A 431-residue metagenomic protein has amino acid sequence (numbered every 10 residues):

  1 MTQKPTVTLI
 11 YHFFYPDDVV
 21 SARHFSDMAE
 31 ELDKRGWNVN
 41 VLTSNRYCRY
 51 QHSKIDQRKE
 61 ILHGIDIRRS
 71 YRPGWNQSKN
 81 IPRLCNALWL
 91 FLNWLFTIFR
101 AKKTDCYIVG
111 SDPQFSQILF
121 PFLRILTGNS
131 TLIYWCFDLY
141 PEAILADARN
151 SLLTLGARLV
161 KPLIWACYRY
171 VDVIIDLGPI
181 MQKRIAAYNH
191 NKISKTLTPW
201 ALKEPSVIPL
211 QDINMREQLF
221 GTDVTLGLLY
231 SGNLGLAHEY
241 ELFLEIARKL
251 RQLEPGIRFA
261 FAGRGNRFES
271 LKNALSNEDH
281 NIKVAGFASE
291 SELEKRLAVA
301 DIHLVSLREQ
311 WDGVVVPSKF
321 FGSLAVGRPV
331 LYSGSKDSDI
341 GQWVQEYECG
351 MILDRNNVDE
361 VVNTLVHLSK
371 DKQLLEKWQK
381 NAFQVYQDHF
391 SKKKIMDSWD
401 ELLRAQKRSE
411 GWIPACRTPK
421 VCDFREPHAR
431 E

Functional and structural regions predicted by a protein language model:
M1-H63, L250, P414-E431: N-terminal subdomain of nucleotide-sugar transferases
I55-K59, S206-G221: A short helix/loop element that forms part of the nucleotide-sugar donor recognition site in Leloir-type
F99, I118, F122-L126, T154-I174: Membrane-proximal helix-turn-helix segments that form the acceptor-binding/catalytic region of lipid-linked
I175-D176, M181-L202: Helix-loop-beta element that forms the nucleotide-linked donor phosphate-binding surface in glycosyltransferases
A201, F220-H238, L244-A247: Conserved donor-binding/catalytic core segment of Leloir-type glycosyltransferases
H238, S289-R296, H303-L324, P329-Q342: Nucleotide-sugar-dependent
F268-E294: Nucleotide-activated donor-binding/catalytic signature segment of Leloir-type glycosyltransferases, i.e., the conserved
E360, H367, L374-D388: A short, well-ordered alpha-helix in the C-terminal region of glycosyltransferases
